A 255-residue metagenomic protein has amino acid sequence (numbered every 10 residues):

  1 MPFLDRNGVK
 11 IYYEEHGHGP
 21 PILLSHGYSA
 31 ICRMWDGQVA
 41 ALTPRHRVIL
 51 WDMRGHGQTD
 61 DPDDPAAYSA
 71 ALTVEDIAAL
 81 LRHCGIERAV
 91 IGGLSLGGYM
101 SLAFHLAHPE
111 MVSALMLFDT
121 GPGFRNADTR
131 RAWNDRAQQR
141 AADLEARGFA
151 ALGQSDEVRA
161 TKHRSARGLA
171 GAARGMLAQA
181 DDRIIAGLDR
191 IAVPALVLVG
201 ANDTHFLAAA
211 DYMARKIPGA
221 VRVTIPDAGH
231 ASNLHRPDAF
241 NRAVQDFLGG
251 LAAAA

Functional and structural regions predicted by a protein language model:
V9-D63: Conserved HGGG/HGGXW glycine-rich cap/lid loop of the alpha/beta-hydrolase fold
H26-Y28, A89, G93-L94: Conserved alpha/beta-hydrolase "nucleophile elbow" surrounding the catalytic nucleophile
A71-A89: Conserved acidic catalytic loop of the alpha/beta-hydrolase fold
Y99-A107, M111-L144: Flexible "cap/lid" loop of the alpha/beta hydrolase fold
R159-L188, N202: Hydrophobic, aromatic-rich cap/lid helix
I191, V197-V199: Short beta-strand/loop motif that positions the catalytic acidic residue of the alpha/beta-hydrolase fold
T204-A209: Conserved alpha/beta-hydrolase "acid-adjacent" motif
A220-A255: Catalytic active-site module of serine/aspartate enzymes centered on a nucleophile-bearing elbow/loop
